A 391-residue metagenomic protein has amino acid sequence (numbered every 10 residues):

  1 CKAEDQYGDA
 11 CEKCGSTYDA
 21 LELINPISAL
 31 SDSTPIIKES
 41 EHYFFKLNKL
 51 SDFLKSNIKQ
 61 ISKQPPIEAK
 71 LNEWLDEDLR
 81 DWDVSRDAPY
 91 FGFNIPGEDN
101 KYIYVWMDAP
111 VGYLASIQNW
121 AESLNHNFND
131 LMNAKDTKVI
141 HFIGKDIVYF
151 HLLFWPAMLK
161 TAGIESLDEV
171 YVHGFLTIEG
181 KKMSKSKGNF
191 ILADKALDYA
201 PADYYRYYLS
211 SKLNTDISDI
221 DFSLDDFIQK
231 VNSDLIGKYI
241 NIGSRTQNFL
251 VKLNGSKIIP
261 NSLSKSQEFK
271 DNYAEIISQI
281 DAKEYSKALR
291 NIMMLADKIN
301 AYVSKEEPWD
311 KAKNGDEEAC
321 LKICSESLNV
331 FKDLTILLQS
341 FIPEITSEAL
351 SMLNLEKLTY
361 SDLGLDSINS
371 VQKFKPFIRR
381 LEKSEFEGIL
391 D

Functional and structural regions predicted by a protein language model:
C1, Y7-A10, C14, L23-K252 (+1 more regions): Structured secondary-structure scaffolds
C1-G15, D19, P26-S31, M293-D391: Basic, alpha-helical terminal appendages of large translation-related enzymes
A3, K59, L197, I277 (+2 more regions): Amphipathic alpha-helical interaction elements
G8, P156, D194, K270 (+3 more regions): Short glycine-/small-residue-rich flexible loop motifs, especially phosphate/cofactor-binding loops
A69, E73, Q229, S233 (+5 more regions): An alpha-helix initiation/capping motif
A109-G112, K238-F249, E268, E275 (+3 more regions): Alpha-helical scaffold segments in carbohydrate-active enzymes
V148, K212-T215, F222-D226, T246-N261 (+2 more regions): Active-site-proximal binding-pocket segments
G174-L176, D225-D226, S262-S264, S351-L355: A glycine-rich phosphate-binding loop feature that marks nucleotide/adenosyl-phosphate handling sites
